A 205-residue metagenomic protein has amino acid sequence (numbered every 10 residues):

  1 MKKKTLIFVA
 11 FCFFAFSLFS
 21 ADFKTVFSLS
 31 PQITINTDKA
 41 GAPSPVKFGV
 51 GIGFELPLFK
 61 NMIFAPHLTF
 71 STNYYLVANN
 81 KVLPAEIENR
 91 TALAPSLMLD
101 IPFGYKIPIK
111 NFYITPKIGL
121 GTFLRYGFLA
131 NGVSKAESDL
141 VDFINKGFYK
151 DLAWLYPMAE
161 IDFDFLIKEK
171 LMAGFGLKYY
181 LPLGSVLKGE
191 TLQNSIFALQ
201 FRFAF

Functional and structural regions predicted by a protein language model:
M1-K24: Cleavable N-terminal export/targeting peptides
S20-F64, F70, V77, N194-A204: Short glycine/proline- and aromatic-enriched beta-strand/turn motifs that initiate or cap beta-hairpins
F23, P57-N61, I107-F112, L166-K170: Outer-membrane beta-barrel channels and translocator barrels
L29-I33, V50-L56, L68-T72, L97-Y105 (+4 more regions): Residues on the lipid-exposed face of transmembrane beta-strands in outer-membrane beta-barrel proteins
I35-A42, S71-S96, Y126-A153, V186-E190 (+1 more regions): Flexible, solvent-exposed loop segments that connect beta-strands
A65-N79, G147-K150, W154-F205: Predominantly the C-terminal beta-signal and adjacent terminal strand-loop region of outer-membrane beta-barrel
I87-N111: Helix-adjacent hinge/juxtasegments
